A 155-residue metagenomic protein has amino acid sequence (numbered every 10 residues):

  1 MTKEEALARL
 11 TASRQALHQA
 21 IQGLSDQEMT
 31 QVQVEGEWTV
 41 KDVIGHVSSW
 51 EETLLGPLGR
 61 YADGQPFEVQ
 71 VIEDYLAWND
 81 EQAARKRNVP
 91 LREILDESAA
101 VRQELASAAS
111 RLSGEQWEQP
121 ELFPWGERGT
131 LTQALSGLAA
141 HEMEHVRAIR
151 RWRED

Functional and structural regions predicted by a protein language model:
M1-A16: Extreme N-terminal tail/first-helix region
K3, A84-N88, E127-L131: A short, mixed-charge helix-start or loop-turn motif at secondary-structure junctions
A8-T11, K41, G45, R92 (+2 more regions): A generic "alpha-helical surface" signal
R9, W78-E118: Acidic/histidine-rich alpha-helical segments that form the ligand environment of transition-metal centers
S13-A16, A20, W50, V101 (+3 more regions): Amphipathic, well-ordered alpha-helical segments in soluble domains
A16, L24-E28: N-terminal first-folded block
G23, H46, A108-R111: Conserved catalytic core of Hanks-type protein kinase domains
T30-E81, A106, W117-D155: Short, contiguous alpha-helical
